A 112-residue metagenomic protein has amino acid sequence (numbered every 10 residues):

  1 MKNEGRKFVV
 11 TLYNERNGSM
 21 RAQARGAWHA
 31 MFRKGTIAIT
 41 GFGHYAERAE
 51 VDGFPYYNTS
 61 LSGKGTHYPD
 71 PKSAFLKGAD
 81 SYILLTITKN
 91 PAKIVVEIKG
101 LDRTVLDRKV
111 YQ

Functional and structural regions predicted by a protein language model:
M1-Y57, R108: His/acidic metal-ligating clusters that form di-metal
A46-Q112: Binuclear metal-dependent phosphoesterase catalytic core
